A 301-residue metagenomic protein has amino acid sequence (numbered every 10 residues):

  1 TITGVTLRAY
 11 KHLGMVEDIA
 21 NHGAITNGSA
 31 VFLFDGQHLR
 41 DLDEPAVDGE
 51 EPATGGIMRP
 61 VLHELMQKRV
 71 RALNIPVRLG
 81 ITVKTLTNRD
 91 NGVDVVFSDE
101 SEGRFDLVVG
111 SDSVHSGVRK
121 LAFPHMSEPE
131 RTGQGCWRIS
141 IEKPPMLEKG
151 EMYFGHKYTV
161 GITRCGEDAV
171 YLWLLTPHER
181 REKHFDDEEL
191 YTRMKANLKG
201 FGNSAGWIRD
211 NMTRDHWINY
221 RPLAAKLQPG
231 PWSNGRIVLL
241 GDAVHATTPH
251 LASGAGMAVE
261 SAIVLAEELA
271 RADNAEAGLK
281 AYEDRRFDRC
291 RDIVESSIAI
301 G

Functional and structural regions predicted by a protein language model:
T3-F123, S127-S140, E179-R193: Conserved N-terminal helical subregion
N21-G23, K199-H216, A275-K280, I293: Acidic/histidine metal-binding catalytic segments
I25, R89, H156, C165-G166 (+1 more regions): Structural motif
F32, I139, K149-K183, D187-N203: Active-site substrate-recognition segment that forms the wall of the catalytic cavity or substrate channel
L79-I81, N91, H156-Y158, H216-N219: Short beta-strand or tight-loop elements that sit immediately N-terminal to catalytic metal-binding acidic residues
V109-G110, W137, M194, H216-A299: Conserved mid-domain beta->alpha element of the FAD-binding
H115-S116, C136-R138, Y158-G161, V244-H245: Histidine-centered metal-chelating micro-motifs
